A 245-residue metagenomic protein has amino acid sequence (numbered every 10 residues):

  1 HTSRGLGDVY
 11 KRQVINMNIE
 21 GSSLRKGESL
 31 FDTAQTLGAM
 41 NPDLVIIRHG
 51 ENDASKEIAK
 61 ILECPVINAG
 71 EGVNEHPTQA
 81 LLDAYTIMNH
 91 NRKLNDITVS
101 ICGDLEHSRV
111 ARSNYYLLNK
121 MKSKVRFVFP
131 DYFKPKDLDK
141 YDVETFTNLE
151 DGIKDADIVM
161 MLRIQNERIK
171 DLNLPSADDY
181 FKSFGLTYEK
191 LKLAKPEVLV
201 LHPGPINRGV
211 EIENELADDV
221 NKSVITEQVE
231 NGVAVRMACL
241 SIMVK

Functional and structural regions predicted by a protein language model:
H1-Y10: Single conserved hydrophobic/aromatic residue that forms the stacking wall/gate of nucleotide- or nucleobase-binding
S3-R4, N89-L162: Glycine-rich phosphate/diphosphate-binding loop of Rossmann-like nucleotide-binding domains
G5, N41, I61-E63, M121 (+3 more regions): Short, structured coil segments at secondary-structure junctions
K11-L24, S123-P135: Short beta-strand elements in bilobed, periplasmic/extracellular small-molecule ligand-binding domains
I19-S22, G70-E75, P130-Y132, Q228-N231: Short, acidic/turn-prone active-site loops that include or flank metal/cofactor- and phosphate-binding residues
E28, L37, P42-L117, H202: Anion-binding alpha/beta catalytic cores of soluble intermediary-metabolism enzymes, centered on
L138-D218, K222: Rossmann-like adenosine-cofactor binding region
D219-K245: C-terminal helix-to-coil terminal segments
